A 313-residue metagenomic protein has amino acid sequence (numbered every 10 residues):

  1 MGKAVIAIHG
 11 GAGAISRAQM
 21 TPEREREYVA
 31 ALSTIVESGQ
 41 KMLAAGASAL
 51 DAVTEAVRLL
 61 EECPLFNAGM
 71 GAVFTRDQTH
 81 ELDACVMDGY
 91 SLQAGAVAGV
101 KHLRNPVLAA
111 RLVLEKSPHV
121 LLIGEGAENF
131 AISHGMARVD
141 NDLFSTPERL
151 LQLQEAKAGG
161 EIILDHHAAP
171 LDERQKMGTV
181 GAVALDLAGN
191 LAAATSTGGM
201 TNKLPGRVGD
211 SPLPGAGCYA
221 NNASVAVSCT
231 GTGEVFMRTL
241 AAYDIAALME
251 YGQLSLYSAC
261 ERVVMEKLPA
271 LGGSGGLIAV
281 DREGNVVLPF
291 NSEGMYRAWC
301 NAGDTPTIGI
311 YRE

Functional and structural regions predicted by a protein language model:
M1-E313: Alpha/propeptide regions of enzymes that mature by internal proteolysis
